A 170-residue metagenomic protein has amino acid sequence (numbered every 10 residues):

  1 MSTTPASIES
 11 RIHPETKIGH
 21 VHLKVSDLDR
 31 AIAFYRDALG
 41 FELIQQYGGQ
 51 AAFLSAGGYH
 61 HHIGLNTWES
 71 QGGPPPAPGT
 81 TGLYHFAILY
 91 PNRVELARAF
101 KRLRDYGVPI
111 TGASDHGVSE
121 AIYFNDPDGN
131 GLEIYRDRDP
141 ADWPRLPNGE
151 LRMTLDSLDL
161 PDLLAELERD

Functional and structural regions predicted by a protein language model:
S2-H13: A detector for short, charged/polar N-terminal pre-domain segments
R11-E15, A77-T81: Short, flexible turn/loop "capping" segments at secondary-structure junctions
I12-E15, L23-E69: Core segments of cupin and vicinal oxygen chelate
E15, V25-R30, A87-G131, R136-D142 (+1 more regions): Vicinal oxygen chelate
I18-H20, G49, L83, S119: Short coil/loop residues immediately preceding or within conserved phosphate-binding loops of NTP-utilizing enzyme
E42-G48, Y135-R145: Conserved catalytic-core motifs of GNAT/GCN5-like acyltransferases
F53-G58, P74-P78, Y123: Short glycine-biased active-site loop of nucleotidyltransferases that positions the nucleotide triphosphate and helps
N66-P78, F86: Extracytoplasmic electron-transfer domains, predominantly the class I c-type cytochrome c fold
